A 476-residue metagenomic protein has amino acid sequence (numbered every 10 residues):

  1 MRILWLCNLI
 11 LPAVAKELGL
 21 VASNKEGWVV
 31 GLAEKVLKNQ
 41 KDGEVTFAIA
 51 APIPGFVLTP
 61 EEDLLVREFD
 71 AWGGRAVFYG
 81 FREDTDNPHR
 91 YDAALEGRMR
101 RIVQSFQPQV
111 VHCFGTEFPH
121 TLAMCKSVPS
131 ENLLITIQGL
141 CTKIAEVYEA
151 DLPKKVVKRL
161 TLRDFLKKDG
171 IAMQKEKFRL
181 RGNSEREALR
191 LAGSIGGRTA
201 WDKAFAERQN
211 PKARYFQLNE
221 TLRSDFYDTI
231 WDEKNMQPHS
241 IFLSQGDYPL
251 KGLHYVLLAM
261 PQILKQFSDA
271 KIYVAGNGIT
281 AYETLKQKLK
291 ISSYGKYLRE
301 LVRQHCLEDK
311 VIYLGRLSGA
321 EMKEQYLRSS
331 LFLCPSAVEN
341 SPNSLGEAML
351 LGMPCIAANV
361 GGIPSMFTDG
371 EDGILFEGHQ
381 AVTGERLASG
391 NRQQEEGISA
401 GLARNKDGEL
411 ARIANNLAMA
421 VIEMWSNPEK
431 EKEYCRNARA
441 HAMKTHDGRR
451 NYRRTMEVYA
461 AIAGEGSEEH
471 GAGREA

Functional and structural regions predicted by a protein language model:
M1-D63, R449: N-terminal subdomain of nucleotide-sugar transferases
L4, D232-K251, L257-M260, I272-A275: Conserved donor-binding/catalytic core segment of Leloir-type glycosyltransferases
V103, E324-S329: Short alpha-helical donor nucleotide-sugar binding micro-motif in glycosyltransferases
K158-S194, A204, R208: Membrane-proximal helix-turn-helix segments that form the acceptor-binding/catalytic region of lipid-linked
K286-R316, A320: Nucleotide-activated donor-binding/catalytic signature segment of Leloir-type glycosyltransferases, i.e., the conserved
A337: Aromatic "clamp/platform" in nucleotide-sugar-dependent glycosyltransferases that forms part of the donor/acceptor
P354-A357, F367, I374-L375: Short hydrophobic beta-strand element within catalytic cores of glycosyltransferases and related nucleotide-activated
N416-E423, K430-T445, R454-E457: A short, well-ordered alpha-helix in the C-terminal region of glycosyltransferases
